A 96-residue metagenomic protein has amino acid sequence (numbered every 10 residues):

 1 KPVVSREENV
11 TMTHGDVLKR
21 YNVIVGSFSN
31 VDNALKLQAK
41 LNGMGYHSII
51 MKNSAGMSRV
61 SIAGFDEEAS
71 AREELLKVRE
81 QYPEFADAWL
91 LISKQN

Functional and structural regions predicted by a protein language model:
P2-K19, S29-N96: Extracytoplasmic
